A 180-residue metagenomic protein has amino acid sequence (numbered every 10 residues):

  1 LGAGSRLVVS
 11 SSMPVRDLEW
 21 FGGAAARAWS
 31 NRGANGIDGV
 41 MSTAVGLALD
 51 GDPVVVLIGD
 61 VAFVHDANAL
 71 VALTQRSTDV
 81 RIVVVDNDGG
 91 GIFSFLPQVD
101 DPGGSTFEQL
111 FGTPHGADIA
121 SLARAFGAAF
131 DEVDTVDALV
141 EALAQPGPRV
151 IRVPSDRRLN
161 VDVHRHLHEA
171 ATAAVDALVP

Functional and structural regions predicted by a protein language model:
L1-P14: Active-site pocket-lining segments that scaffold enzyme catalytic pockets across diverse folds
R16-L18: Phosphate- and divalent-cation-binding pockets in alpha/beta enzyme and binding domains that engage nucleotide-derived
W20-P180: Thiamine diphosphate
